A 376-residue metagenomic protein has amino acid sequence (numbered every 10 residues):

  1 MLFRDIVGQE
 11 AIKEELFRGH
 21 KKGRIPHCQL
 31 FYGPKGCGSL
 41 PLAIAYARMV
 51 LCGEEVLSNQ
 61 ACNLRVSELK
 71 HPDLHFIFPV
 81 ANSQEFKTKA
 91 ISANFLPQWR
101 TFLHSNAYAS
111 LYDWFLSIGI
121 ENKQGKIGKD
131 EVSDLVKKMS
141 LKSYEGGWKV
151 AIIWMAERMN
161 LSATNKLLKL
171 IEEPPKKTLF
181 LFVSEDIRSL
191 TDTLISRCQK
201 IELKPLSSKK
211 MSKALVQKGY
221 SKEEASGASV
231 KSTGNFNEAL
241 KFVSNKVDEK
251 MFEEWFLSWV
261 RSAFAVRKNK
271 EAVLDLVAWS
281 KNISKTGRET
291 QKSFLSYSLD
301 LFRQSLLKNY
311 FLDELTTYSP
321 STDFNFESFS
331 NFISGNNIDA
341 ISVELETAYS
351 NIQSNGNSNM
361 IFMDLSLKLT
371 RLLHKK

Functional and structural regions predicted by a protein language model:
M1-E68, K176-L179, E185-Y297, L301-K376: Charged, glycine-rich active-site and insertion segments that engage polyanionic ligands
L2-R158, S162: Clamp-loader machinery-focused feature within the broader ASCE/P-loop NTPase space
K137, K169, S196: Conserved adenine-binding aromatic site and its adjacent loop/helix in ATP-hydrolyzing domains
S140, N165-K176: Conserved catalytic/switch belt of AAA+ P-loop NTPases
V150-W154, L167, T178-S184: Structural recognition of the conserved hydrophobic beta-strand(s) that form the central parallel beta-sheet of P-loop
M159, L168-E172, E289-K292: Short, surface-exposed loop and linker segments with low hydrophobicity and enrichment for Pro/Ser/Thr
